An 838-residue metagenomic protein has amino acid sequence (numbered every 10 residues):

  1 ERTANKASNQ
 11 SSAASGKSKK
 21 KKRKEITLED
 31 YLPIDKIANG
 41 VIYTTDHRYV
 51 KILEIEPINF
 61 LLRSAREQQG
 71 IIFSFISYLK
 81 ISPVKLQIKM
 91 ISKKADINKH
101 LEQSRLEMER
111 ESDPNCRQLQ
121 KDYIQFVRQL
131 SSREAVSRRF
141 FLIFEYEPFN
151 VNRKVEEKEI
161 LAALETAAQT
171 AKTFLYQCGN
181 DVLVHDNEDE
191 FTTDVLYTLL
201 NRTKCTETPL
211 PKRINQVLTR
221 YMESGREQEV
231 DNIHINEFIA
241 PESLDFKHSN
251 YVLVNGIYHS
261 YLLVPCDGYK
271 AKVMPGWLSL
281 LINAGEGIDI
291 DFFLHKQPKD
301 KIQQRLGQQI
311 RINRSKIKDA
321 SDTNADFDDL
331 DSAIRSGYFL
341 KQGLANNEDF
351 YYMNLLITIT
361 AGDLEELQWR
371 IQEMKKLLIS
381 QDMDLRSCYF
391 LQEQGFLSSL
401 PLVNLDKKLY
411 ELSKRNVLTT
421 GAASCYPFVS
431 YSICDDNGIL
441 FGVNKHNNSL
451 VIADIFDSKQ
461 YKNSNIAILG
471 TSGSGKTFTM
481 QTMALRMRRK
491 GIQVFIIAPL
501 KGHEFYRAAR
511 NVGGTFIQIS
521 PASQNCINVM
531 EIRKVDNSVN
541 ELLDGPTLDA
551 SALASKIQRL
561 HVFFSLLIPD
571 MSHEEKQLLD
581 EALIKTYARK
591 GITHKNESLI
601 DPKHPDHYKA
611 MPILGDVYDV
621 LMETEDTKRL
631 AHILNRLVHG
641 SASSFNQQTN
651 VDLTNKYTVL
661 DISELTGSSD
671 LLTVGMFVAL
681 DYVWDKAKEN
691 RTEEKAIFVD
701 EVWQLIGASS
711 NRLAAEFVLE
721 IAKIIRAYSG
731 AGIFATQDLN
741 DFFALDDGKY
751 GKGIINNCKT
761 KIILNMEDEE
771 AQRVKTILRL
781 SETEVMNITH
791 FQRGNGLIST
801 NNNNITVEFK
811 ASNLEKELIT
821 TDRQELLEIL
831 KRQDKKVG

Functional and structural regions predicted by a protein language model:
E1-F428: Extended, folded cores of ATP/NTP-driven motor/assembly subunits in large transport and secretion machines
I37, D436-P521, A715: Glycine-rich phosphate-binding loop of nucleotide-binding enzymes
V41, L53, I58-N59, A65-I81 (+13 more regions): P-loop NTPase motor domains
Y49, F140, Q493, K656 (+1 more regions): The start of beta-strands in P-loop NTPase/AAA+ ATPase cores
Y123, Q129-L130, F149, L164 (+5 more regions): P-loop NTPase motor core of the ASCE superfamily
L500, F734-L739, M766-E767: A short beta-strand-to-loop transition that corresponds to the Sensor-1 phosphate-sensing loop of AAA+ P-loop ATPases
I725-F742: Sensor-1/coupling segment of RecA-like P-loop NTPase cores
